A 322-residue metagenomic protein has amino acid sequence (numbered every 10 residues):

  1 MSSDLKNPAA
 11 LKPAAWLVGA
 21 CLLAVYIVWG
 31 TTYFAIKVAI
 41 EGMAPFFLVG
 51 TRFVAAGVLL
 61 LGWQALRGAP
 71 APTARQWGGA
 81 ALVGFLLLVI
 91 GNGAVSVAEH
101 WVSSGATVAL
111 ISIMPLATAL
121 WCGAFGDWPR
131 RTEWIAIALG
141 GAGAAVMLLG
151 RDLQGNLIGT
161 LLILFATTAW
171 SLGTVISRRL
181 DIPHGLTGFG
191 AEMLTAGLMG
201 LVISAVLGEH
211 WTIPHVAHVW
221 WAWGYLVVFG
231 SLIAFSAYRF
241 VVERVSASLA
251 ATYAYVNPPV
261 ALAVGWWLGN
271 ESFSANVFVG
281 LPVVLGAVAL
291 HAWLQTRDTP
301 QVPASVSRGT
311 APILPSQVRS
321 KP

Functional and structural regions predicted by a protein language model:
S2-L11, F53, L149-G150, V219-W221 (+1 more regions): C-terminal-most transmembrane helix of multi-pass membrane proteins
P13-G19, E41-F46, G50, P72-G78 (+4 more regions): Juxtamembrane helix-entry segments on the extracytoplasmic side of multipass membrane proteins
L17-V18, I40-I90, P115-W121, A169-G173 (+4 more regions): Transmembrane alpha-helices of multi-pass small-molecule transport proteins
V28, T32-Y33, L61-T107, I111 (+2 more regions): Specific transmembrane alpha-helical segments of multi-pass solute transporters/efflux pumps, especially DMT/EamA
F47-V58, L87-L88, N92-D127, A166 (+1 more regions): Specific alpha-helical transmembrane segments that line the substrate/conduction pathway and gating interfaces
V49-T51, A106-I113, I176-L198, V227-W267: Helix-helix packing/entry segments at the starts of transmembrane helices
L60, A81-V83, S112-I113, W121 (+6 more regions): Hydrophobic transmembrane alpha-helices of multi-pass small-molecule transport proteins
L60, T118-A119, I137, Q154-E209 (+3 more regions): Transmembrane alpha-helical segments that form core, pore/gating elements of small-molecule transporters/exporters
